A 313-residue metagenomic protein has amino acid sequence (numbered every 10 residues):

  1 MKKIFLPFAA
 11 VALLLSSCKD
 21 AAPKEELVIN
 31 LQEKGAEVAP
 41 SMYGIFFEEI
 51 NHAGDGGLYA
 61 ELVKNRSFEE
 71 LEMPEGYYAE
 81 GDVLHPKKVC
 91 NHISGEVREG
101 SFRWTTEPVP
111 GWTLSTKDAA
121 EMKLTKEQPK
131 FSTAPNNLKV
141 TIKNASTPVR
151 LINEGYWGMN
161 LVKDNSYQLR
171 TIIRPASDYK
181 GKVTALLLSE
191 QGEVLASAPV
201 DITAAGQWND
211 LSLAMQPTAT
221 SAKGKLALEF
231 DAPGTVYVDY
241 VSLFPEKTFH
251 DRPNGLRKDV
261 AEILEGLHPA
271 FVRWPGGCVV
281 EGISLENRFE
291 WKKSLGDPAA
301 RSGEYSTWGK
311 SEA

Functional and structural regions predicted by a protein language model:
M1-K24: Bacterial Sec-dependent N-terminal signal peptides
C18-E312: Extracellular and organelle-lumenal recognition/adhesion modules and their flexible linkers in secreted
